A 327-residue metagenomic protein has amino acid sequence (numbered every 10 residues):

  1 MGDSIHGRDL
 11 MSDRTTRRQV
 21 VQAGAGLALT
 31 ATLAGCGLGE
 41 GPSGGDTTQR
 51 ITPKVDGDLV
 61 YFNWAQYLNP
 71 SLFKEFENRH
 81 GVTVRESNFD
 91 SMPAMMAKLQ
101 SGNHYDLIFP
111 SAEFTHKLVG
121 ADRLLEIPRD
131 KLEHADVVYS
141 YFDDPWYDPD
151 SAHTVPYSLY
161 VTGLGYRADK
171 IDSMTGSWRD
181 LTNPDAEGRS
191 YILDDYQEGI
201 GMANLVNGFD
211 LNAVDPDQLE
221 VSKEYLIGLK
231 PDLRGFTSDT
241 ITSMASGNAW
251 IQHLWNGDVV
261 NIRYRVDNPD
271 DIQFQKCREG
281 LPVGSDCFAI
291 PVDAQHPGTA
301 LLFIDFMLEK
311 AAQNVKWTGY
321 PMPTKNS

Functional and structural regions predicted by a protein language model:
M1-T15, G26-L33: N-terminal secretory signal peptides
G37-G39: Bacterial signal peptide processing site
D46, R50-K117: Early extracytoplasmic/lumenal segment of secretory-pathway proteins
H104-P110, L125-G163, R189: A structural signal for short loop-to-beta-strand junctions that line the ligand-binding cleft of periplasmic/secreted
L125-A135, T154, P269-P282, P291-A294: Short beta-strand->loop
K170-G176, G208-V214, A294-A300: Short helix-loop capping/hinge motifs at secondary-structure junctions, enriched in acidic/polar residues
Y191-D195, G199, A203, D210-Q275: Ligand-binding pocket segment of bilobal, Venus flytrap-like solute-binding proteins
D286, P291-S327: Mature extracytoplasmic/periplasmic domains
